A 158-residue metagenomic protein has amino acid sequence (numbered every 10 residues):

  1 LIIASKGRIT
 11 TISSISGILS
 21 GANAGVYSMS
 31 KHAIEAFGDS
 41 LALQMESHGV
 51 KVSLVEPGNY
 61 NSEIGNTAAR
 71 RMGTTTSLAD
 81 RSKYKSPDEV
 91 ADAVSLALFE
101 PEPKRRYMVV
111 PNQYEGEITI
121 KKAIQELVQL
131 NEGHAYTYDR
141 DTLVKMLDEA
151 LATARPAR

Functional and structural regions predicted by a protein language model:
L1-K6: A short helix-coil junction within the Rossmann-fold of NAD(P)-dependent oxidoreductases
S14: Residue(s) in the substrate-gating loop at a strand-loop-helix junction that position the organic substrate next
L19, S40-K51: Active-site-adjacent segment of SDR/Rossmann-fold oxidoreductases
L19-G25: Active-site loop immediately N-terminal to the catalytic Tyr-X3-Lys motif of short-chain dehydrogenase/reductase
S30-A33: Active-site helix of classical SDR
S47-K104: SDR active-site lid
K85, R106-E117: Short-chain dehydrogenase/reductase
